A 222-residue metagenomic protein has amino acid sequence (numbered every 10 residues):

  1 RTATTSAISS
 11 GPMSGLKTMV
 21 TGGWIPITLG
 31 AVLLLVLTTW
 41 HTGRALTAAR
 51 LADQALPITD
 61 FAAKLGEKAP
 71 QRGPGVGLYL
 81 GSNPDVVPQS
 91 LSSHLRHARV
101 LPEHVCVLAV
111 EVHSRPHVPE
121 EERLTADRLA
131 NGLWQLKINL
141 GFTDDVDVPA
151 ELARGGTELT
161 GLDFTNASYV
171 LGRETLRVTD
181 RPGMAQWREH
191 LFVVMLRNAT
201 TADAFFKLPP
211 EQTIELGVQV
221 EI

Functional and structural regions predicted by a protein language model:
R1, A7-I27: Transmembrane helix-loop junctions at the membrane interface of multipass transporters and ion channels
T4, I8, A31-V32, D53-Q54: Intrinsic disorder/low-complexity segments
G11-P12, L16-V20, L35-V36, H97-L101: Long hydrophobic segments that form regular secondary structure
I25-A52: Terminal amphipathic helices with adjacent charged low-complexity linkers/tails
L46-I222: Cytosolic C-terminal regulatory domains/tails of membrane transporters and channels
